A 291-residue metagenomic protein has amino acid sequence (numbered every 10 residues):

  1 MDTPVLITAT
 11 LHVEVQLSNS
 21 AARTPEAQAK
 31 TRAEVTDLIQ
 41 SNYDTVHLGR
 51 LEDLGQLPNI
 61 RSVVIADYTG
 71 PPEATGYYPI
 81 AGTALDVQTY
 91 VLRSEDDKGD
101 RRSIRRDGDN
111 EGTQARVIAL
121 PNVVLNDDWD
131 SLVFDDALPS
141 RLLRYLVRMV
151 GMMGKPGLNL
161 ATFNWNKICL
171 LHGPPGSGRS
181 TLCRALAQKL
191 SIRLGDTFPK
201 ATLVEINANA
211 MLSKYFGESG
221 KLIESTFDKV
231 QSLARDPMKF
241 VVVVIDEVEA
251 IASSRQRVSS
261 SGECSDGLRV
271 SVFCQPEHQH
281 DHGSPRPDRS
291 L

Functional and structural regions predicted by a protein language model:
M1-M152, W165-K167, L186-R193: AAA+ P-loop ATPase mechanoenzymes
A137-L291: Walker A/P-loop NTP-binding motif of AAA+ ATPase domains
